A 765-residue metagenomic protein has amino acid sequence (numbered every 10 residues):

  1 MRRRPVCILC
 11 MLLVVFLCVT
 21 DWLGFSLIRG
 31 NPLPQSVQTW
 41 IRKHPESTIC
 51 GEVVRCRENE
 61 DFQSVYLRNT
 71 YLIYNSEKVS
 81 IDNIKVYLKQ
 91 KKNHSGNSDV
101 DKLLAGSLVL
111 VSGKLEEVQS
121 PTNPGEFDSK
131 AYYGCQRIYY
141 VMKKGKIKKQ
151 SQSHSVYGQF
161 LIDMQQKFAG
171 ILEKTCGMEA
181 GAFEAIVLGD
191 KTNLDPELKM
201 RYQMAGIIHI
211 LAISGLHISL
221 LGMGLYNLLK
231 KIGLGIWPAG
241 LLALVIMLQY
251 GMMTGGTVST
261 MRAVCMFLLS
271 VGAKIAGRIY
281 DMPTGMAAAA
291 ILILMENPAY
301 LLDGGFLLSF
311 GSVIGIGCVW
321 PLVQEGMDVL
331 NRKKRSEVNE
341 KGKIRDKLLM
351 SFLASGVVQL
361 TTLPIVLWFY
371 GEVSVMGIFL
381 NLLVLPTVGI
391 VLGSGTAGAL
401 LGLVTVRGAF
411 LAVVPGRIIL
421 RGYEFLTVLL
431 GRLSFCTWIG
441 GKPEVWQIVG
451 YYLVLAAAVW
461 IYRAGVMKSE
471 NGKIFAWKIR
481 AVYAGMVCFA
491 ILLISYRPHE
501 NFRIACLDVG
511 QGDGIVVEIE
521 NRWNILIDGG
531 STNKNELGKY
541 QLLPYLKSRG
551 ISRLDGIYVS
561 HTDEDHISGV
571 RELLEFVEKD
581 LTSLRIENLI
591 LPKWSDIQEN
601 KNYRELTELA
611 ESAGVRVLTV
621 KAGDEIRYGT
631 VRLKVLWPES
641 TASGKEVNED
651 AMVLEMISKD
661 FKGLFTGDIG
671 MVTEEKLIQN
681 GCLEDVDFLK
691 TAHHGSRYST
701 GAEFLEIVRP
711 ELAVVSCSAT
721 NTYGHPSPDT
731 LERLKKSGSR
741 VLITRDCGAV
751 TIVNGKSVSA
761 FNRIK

Functional and structural regions predicted by a protein language model:
M1-W22: Start-transfer (signal-anchor) and selected internal transmembrane alpha helices of multi-pass inner/ER membrane
V14, W22-H209, K539-P544, R553 (+5 more regions): Membrane-interface helix/helix-cap signal primarily in integral membrane proteins
F16, D195-I378, S394, G440-H499 (+4 more regions): Hydrophobic alpha-helical transmembrane segments in multi-pass membrane proteins
C18-P32, A490-N501: Membrane-interface motif at the C-terminal end of an N-terminal transmembrane signal
S95-L108, S112-K114, Y132, V329-K343 (+1 more regions): Non-globular, low-confidence helical/coil segments that flank catalytic cores
C135-M266, V271, L360, A505-L507 (+6 more regions): Aromatic-rich juxtamembrane segments at the membrane interface
Y157-T175, E179-F183, V187-D190, L198 (+11 more regions): Hydrophobic alpha-helical segments of integral membrane proteins, encompassing both true transmembrane helices
